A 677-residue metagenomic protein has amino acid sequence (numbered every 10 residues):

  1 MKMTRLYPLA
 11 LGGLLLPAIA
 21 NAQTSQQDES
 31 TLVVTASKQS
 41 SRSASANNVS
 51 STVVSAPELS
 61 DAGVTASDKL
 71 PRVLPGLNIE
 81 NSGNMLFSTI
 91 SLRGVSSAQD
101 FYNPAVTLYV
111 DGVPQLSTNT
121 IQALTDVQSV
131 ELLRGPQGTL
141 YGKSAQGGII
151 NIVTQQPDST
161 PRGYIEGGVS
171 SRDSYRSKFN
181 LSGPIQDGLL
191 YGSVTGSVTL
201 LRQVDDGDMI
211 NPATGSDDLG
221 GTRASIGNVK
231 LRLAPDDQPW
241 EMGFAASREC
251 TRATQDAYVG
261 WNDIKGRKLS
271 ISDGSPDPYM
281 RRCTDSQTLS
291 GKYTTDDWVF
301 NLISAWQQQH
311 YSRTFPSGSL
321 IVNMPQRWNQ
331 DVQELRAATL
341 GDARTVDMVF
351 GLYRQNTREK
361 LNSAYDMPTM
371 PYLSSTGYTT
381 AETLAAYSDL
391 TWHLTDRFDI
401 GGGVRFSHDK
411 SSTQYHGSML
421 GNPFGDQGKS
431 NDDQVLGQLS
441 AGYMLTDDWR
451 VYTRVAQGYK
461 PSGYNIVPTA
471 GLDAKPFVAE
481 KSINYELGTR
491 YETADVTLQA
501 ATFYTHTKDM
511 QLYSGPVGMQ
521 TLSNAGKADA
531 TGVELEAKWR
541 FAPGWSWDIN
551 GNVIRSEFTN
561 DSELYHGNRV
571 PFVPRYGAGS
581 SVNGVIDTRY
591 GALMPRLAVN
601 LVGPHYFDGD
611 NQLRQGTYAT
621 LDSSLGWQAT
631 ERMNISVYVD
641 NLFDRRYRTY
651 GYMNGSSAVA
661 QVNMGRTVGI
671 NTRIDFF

Functional and structural regions predicted by a protein language model:
S67-L70, T89-R93, S129-L132, S144-G168 (+2 more regions): N-terminal periplasmic accessory domains that precede and gate Gram-negative outer-membrane beta-barrel machines
D111-P136: Short acidic/polar hinge/loop motifs at secondary-structure boundaries that mediate gating or recognition
S159-T160, E166-G168, N180-P276, Q308-S319 (+2 more regions): Periplasmic-side early beta-strands and strand-to-turn transitions of outer-membrane beta-barrels
K178, S290-F315, M444, R450-A456 (+4 more regions): Membrane-embedded beta-barrel scaffold of Gram-negative outer-membrane proteins
N228-P235, A245, A337-L340, T345-Q355 (+3 more regions): Structural signature of Gram-negative outer-membrane beta-barrels, strongest in the C-terminal barrel of TonB-dependent
C250-K265, Q355-M367, S412, G417 (+6 more regions): Surface-exposed extracellular loop regions of Gram-negative outer-membrane beta-barrel proteins, predominantly
M348, D396, I400, H408 (+3 more regions): Gram-negative outer-membrane beta-barrel transporters
P543, W547, L601-D608, G626-F677: C-terminal beta-signal and adjacent terminal beta-strands/loops of Gram-negative outer-membrane beta-barrel proteins
